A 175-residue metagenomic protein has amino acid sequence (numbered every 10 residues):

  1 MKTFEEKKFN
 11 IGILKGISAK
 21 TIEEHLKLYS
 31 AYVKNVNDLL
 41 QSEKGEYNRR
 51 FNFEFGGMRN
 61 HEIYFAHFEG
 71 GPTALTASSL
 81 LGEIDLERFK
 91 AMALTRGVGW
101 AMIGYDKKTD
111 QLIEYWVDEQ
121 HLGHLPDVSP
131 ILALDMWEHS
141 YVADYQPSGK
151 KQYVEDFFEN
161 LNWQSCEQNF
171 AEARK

Functional and structural regions predicted by a protein language model:
M1-K175: Feature for soluble, non-membrane regions of globular proteins
